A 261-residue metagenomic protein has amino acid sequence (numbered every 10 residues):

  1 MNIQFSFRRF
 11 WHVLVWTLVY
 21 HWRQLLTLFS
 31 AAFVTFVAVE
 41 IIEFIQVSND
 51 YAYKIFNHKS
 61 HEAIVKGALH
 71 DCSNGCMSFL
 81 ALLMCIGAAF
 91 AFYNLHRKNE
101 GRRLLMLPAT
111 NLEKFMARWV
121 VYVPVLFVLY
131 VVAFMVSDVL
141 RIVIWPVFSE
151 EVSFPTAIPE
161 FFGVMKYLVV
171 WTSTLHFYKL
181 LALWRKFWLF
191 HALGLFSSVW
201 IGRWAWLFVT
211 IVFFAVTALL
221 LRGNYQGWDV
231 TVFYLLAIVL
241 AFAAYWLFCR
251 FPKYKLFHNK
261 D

Functional and structural regions predicted by a protein language model:
M1-R102, N111-D261: Hydrophobic alpha-helical transmembrane segments of membrane proteins
